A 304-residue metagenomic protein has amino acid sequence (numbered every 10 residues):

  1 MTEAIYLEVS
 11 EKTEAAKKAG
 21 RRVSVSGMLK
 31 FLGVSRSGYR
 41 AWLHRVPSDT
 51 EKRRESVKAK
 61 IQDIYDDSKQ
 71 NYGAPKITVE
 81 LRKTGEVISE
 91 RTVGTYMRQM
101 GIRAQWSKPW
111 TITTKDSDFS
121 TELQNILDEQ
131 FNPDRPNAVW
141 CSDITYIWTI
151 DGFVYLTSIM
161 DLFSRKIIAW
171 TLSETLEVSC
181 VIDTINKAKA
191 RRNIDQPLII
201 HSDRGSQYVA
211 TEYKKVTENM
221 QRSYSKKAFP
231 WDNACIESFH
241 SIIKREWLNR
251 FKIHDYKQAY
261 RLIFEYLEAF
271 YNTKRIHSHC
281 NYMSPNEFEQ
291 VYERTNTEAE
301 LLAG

Functional and structural regions predicted by a protein language model:
M1-L7, L29, R36, R40-R135 (+2 more regions): Basic, flexible linker segments flanking DNA-binding modules in nucleic acid-interacting mobile-element proteins
M1-V23, S56, K60, A299-E300: Residue-centric detector for conserved, function-critical "anchor" positions in compact interaction modules
V9, M28-L29, Y39, I61 (+15 more regions): Mobile genetic element proteins and their domesticated derivatives, centered on retroelements and DNA transposons
S10-W42: Structured, non-catalytic alpha/beta "coupling" segments that mediate domain-domain communication and provide generic
T113-S117, S202-R204, A210-E212, Y224-K244 (+2 more regions): RNase H-like two-metal-ion nuclease catalytic core shared by retroviral integrases and related mobile-element nucleases
E129, P133-I168, E174-T175: An active-site-proximal beta-strand-loop segment
W148, G152, W170-N193, V209: Active-site beta-loop-alpha junctions of metal-dependent nucleic acid enzymes, especially the RNase H-like/DDE
E218, I242-G304: C-terminal domain-tail junction helix/linker
